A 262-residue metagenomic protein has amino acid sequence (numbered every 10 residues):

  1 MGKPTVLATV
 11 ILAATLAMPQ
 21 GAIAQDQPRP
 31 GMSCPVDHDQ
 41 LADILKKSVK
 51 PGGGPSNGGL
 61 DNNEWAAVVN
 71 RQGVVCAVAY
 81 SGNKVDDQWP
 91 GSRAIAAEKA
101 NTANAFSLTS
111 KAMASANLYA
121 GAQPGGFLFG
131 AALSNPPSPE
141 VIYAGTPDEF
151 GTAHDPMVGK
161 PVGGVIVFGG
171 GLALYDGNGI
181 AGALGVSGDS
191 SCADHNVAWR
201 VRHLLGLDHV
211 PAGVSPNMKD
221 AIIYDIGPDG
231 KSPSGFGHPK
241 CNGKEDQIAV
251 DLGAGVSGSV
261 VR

Functional and structural regions predicted by a protein language model:
M1-A8: Bacterial N-terminal signal peptides that target proteins for export
A8-A17: Bacterial N-terminal signal peptides
M18-A24: Sec/Tat signal peptide C-region and signal peptidase I cleavage site
Q25-R262: Flexible, solvent-exposed loop/hinge segments and secondary-structure transition points
